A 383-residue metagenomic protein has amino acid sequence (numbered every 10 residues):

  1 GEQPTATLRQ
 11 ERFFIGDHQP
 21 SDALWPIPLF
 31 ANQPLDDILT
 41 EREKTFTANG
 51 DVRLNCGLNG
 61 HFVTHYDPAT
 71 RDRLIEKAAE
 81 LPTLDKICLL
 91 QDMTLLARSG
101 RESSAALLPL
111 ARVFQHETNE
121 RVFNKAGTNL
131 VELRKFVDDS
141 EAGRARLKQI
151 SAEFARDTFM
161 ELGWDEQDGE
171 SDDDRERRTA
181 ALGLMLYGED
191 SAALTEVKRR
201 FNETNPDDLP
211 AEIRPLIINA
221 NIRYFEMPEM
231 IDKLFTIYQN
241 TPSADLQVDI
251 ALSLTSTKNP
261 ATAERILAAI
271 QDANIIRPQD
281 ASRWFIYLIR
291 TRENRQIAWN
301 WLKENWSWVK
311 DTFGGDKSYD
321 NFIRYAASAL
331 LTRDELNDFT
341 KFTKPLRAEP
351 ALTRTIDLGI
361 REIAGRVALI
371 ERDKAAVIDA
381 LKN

Functional and structural regions predicted by a protein language model:
G1-T7, G16-S21, Q33-N383: Long, ordered, helix-rich scaffold segments
Q10: Short beta-strand/turn micro-motifs composed of small residues that flank or help shape donor/cofactor-binding pockets
P26-N32: Extended low-complexity, serine/threonine- and proline-enriched intrinsically disordered segments
